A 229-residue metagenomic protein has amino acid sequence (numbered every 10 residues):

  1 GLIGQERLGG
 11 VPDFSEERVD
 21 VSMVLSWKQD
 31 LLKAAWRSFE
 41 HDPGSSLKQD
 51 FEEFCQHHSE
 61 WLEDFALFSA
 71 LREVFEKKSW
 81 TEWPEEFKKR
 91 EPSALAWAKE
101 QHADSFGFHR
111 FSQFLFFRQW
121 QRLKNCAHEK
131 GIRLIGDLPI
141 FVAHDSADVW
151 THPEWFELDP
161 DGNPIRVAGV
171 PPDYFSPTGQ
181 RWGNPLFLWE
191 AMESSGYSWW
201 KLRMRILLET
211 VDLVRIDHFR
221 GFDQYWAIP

Functional and structural regions predicted by a protein language model:
G1-F117, V142-P229: Alpha-amylase-like alpha-glycosidases and glucanotransferases acting on alpha-linked glucans and related
H109, Q113-V142: Conserved, well-ordered alpha-helix/loop/beta-strand core segments that scaffold catalytic motifs
